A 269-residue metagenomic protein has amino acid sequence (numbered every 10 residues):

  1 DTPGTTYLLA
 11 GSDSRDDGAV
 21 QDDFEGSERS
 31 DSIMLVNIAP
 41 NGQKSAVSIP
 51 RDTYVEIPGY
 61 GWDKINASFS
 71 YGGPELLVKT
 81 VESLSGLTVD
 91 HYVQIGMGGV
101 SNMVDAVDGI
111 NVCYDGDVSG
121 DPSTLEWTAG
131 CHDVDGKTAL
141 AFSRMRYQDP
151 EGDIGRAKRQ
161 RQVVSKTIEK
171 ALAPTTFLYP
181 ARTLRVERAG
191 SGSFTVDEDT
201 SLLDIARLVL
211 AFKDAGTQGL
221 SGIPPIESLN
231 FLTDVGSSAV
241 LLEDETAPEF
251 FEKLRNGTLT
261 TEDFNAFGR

Functional and structural regions predicted by a protein language model:
D1-R269: Non-catalytic, solvent-exposed segments at the cell envelope interface
